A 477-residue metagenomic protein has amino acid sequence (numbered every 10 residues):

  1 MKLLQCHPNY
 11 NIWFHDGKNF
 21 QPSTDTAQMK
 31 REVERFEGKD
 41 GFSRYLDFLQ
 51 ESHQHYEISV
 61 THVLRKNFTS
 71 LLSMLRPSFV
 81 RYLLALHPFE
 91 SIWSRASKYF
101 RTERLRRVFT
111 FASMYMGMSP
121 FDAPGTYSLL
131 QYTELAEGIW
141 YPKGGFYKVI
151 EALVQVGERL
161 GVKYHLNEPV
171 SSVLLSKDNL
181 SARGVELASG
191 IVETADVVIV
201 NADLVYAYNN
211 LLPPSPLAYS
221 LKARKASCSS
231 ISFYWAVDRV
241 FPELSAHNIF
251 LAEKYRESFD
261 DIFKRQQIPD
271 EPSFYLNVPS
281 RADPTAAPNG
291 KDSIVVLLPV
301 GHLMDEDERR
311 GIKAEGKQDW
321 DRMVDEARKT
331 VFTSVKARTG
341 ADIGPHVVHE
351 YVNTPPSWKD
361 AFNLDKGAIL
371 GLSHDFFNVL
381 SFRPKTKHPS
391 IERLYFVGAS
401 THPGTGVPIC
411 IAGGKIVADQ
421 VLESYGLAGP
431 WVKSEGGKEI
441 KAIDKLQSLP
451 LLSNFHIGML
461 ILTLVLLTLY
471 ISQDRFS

Functional and structural regions predicted by a protein language model:
M1-N9: N-terminal FAD cofactor-binding segment of flavoenzymes
H15-D122: Rossmann-like flavin
H87, S97, L129-S189, E193: Helical element adjacent to the flavin cofactor pocket in flavoenzyme catalytic cores
T102-M116, E271, Y275-N277, K336-P403: A glycine-rich dinucleotide-binding beta-alpha-beta segment and adjacent secondary-structure elements that constitute
Y141, V162, P169-P288: Mid-domain catalytic core of redox enzymes that form a hydrophobic substrate pocket/lid adjacent to a catalytic redox
P169-L175, L422-F455: Active-site-proximal substrate-binding core of FAD-dependent oxidoreductases
D238-P356: C-terminal segments that line or cap access tunnels to active or ligand-binding sites in enzymes and enzyme-associated
Q447-S477: Terminal signal-anchor or tail-anchor transmembrane helices that tether membrane-associated enzymes to cellular
